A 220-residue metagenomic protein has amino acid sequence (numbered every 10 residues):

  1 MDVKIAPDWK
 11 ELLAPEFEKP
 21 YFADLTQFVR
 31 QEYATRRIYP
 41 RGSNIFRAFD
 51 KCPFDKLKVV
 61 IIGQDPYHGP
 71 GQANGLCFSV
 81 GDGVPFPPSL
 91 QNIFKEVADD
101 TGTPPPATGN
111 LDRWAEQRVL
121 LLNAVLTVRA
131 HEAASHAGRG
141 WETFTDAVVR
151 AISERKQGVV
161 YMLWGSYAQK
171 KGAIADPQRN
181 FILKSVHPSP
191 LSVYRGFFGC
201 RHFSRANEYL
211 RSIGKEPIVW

Functional and structural regions predicted by a protein language model:
V3-A6, P15-L163, Y167-K170, A175 (+4 more regions): A polyanion-binding, active-site-adjacent surface
F197: C-terminal substrate-binding/active-site "lid" region of AdoMet-derived donor-dependent transferases
